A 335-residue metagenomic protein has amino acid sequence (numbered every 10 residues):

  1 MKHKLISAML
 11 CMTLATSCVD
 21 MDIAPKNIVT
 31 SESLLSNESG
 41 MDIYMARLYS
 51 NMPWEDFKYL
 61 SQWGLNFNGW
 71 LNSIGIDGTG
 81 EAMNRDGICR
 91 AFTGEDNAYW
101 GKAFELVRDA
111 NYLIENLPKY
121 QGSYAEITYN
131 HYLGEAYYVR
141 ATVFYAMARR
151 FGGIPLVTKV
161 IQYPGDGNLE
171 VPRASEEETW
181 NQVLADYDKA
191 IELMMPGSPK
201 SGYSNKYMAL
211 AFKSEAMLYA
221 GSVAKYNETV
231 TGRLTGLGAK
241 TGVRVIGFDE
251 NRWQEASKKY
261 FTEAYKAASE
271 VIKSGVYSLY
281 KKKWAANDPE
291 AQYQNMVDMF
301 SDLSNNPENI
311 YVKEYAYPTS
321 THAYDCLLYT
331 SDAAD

Functional and structural regions predicted by a protein language model:
M1-P25: Bacterial Sec-dependent N-terminal signal peptides
V19-E81, G152-I154, K189, Y207 (+1 more regions): An aromatic- and glycine-enriched ligand-binding surface/loop that stacks and positions planar moieties
N37-L60, D77-F151, D166-K206: Conserved, well-structured interaction surfaces
K159-P164, L234-T235: Short, conserved phosphate-binding/catalytic loop or strand-edge motifs used in phosphoryl-/nucleotidyl-transfer
Q162-G167, R244-F248: Short glycine/proline- and charge-enriched loop/turn segments that cap or connect secondary-structure elements
D335: Glycine-rich phosphate/oxyanion-binding loops and their immediately adjacent helices within cytosolic catalytic domains
